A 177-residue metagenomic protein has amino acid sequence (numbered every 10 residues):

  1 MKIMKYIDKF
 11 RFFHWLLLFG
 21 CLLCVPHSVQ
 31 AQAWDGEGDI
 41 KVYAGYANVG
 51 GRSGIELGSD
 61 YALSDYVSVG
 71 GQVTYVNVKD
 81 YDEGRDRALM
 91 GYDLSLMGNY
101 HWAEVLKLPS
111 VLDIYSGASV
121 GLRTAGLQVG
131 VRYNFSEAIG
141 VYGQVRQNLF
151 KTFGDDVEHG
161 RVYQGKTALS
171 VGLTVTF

Functional and structural regions predicted by a protein language model:
M1-E37, F177: Cleavable N-terminal export/targeting peptides
H27-V69, L96-G98, A103, V120 (+1 more regions): Short glycine/proline- and aromatic-enriched beta-strand/turn motifs that initiate or cap beta-hairpins
A33-I40, G71-L94, L112, K151-Q164: Flexible, solvent-exposed loop segments that connect beta-strands
V42-A44, G71, L96-G98, I114-A118 (+3 more regions): Membrane-embedded beta-strand positions of outer-membrane beta-barrel proteins
A44-I55, D82-M90, G117-Q128, Y163-Q164: Solvent-exposed loop/turn segments connecting transmembrane beta-strands in outer-membrane beta-barrel proteins
N48-R52, N77-E83, E104-L108, T124-G126 (+1 more regions): Gram-negative outer-membrane beta-barrel proteins
Y66-G71, V105-P109, Y133-V141, K151: Repeated loop/turn-to-beta-strand initiation elements of outer-membrane beta-barrel proteins
L94-Y100, Q164-F177: Outer-membrane beta-barrel "beta-signal"
